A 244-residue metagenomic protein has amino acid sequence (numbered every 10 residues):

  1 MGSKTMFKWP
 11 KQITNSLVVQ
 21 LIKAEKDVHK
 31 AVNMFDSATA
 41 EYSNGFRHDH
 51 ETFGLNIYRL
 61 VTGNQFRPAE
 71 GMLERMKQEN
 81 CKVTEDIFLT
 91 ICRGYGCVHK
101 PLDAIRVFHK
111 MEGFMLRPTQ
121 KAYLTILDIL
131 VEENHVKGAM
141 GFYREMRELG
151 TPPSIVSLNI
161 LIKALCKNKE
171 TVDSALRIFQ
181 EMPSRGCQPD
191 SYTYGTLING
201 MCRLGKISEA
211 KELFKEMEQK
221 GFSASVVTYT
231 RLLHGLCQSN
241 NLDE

Functional and structural regions predicted by a protein language model:
T14-V18, A31, D49-G54, A69 (+14 more regions): Pentatricopeptide repeat
V28-F53, G63-K82: Internal amphipathic alpha-helical repeat/solenoid segments
H29, R67, L102, K137 (+3 more regions): Residue register within tetratricopeptide repeats
A38-Y42, A69-N80, A104-M115, A139-G150 (+4 more regions): Hydrophobic packing position at a conserved site in alpha-helical tandem repeat units
Y42-G45, N64, N80, M115 (+8 more regions): Inter-helix linker motif
I57-L60, N64-E112: Eukaryotic helix-linker segments that join adjacent hydrophobic helices
V61, G96, V131, C166-K167 (+2 more regions): Non-globular disordered terminal and juxtamembrane segments underlying protein topogenesis/assembly
I207-E209, Q219-S223, V227-E244: Long, internal scaffold/assembly segments composed of regular secondary structure
